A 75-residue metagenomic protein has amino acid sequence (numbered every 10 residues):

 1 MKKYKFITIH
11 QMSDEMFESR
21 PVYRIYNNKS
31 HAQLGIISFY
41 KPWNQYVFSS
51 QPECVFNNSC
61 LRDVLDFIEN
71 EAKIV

Functional and structural regions predicted by a protein language model:
M1-E15, K41-V75: Mixed-charge, Lys/Arg-enriched low-complexity segments
P21-P52: A short, structured beta-strand/loop element
